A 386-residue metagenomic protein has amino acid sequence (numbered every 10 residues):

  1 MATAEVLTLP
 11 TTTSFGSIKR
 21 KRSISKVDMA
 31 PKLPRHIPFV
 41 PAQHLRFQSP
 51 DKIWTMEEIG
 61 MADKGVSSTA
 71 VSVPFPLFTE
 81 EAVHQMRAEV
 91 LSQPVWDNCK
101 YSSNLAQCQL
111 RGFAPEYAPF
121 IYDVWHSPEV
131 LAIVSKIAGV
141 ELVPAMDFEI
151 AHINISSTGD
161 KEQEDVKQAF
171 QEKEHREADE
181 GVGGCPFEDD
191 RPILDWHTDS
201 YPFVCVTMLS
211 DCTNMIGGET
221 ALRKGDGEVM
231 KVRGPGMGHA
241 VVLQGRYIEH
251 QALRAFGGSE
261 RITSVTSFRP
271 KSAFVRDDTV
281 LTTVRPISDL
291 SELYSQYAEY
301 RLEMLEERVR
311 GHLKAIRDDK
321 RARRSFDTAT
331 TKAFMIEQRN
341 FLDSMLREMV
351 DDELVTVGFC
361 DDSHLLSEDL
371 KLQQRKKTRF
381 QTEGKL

Functional and structural regions predicted by a protein language model:
M1-G112, S127, T283-L386: N-terminal auxiliary "cap/dimerization" subdomain that precedes the catalytic jelly-roll/cupin core of mononuclear
A70, F75, H152, V204-M208 (+2 more regions): Conserved hydrophobic/aromatic beta-strand scaffold that supports enzyme active sites
V73-G159, K167-K173: Signature of the catalytic double-stranded beta-helix
F148, D190-F203, E228, P235-G236: A short beta-loop-beta micro-motif enriched in histidine and acidic residues
A151-R191, M215-A221: Active-site-proximal segments of catalytic enzyme domains that coordinate small-molecule cofactors or metal ions
D195-M215, S267-P270: Short, conserved beta-strand element in jelly-roll/cupin
M215-R317: Catalytic core of Fe(II)/2-oxoglutarate
